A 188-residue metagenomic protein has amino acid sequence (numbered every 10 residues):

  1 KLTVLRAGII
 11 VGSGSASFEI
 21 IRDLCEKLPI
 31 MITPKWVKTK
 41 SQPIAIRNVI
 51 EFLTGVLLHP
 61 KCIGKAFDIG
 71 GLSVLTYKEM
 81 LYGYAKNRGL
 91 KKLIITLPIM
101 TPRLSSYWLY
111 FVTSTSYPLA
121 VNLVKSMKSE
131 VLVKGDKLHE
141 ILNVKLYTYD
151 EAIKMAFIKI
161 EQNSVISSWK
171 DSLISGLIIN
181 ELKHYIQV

Functional and structural regions predicted by a protein language model:
K1-G14, I20, K27, I32: Conserved beta-loop-beta element that borders a ligand/cofactor-binding pocket
A16-S17, W36-L58, K65-D68: Substrate-positioning beta->alpha
S17-C25, I46-R47, Y82-G83, Y110: Short, glycine/charged-enriched secondary-structure capping and boundary segments
L24-K27, V56: Conserved catalytic core of Hanks-type protein kinase domains
G55-L119, E130-V188: Mid/C-terminal beta-alpha module of Rossmann-like enzyme folds, strongest in SDR-family dehydrogenases/epimerases
